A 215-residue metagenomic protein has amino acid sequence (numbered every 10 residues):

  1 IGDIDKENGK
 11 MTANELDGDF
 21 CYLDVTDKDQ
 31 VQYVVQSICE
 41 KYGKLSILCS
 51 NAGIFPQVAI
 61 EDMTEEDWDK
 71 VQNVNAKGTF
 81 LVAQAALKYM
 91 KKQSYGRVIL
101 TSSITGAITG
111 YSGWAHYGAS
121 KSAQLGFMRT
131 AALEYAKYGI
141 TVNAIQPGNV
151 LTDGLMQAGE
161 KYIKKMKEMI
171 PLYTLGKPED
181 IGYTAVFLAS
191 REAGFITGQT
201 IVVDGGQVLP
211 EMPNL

Functional and structural regions predicted by a protein language model:
C49, A136, T141, I196-G198: Short, small/polar-rich loop/turn modules that mediate ligand/substrate recognition or access, typified
A59-I60, D67-D69, L155, M166: Substrate-binding pocket helix/loop in short-chain dehydrogenase/reductase
M63-D69, N73, E160: Short, well-ordered secondary-structure patches that form non-catalytic structural/interaction elements within domains
A83, S120, M128: Active-site helix of classical SDR
K88, L133-E134, G194: Alpha-helical segment proximal to the catalytic Tyr-Lys
S103: Residue(s) in the substrate-gating loop at a strand-loop-helix junction that position the organic substrate next
T197-L215: Short C-terminal tail/terminal secondary-structure segment of NAD(P)H-dependent dehydrogenase/reductase domains
